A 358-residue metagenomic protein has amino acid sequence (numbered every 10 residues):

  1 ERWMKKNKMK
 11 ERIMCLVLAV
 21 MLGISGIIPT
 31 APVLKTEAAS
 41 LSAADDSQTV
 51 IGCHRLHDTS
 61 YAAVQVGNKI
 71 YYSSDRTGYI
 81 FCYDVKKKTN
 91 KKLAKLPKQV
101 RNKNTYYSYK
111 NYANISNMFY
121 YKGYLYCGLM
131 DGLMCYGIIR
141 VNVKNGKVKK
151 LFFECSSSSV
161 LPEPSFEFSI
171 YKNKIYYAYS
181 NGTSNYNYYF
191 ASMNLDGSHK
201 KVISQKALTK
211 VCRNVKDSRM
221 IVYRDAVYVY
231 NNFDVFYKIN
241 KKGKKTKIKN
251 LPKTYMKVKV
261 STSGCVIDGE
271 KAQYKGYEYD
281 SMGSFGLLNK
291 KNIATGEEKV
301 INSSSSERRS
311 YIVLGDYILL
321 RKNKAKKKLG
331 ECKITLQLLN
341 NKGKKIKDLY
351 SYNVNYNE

Functional and structural regions predicted by a protein language model:
E1-M4: Short, Lys/Arg-enriched N-terminal segments with co-localized hydrophobic residues within the first ~10-30 amino acids
M14-I27: Hydrophobic helical h-region of N-terminal Sec-dependent signal peptides in bacterial secretory/periplasmic proteins
I24-S42: Sec-dependent signal peptide cleavage junction
A39-H54, I80-R101, Y136-E154, Y188-Q205 (+3 more regions): Surface-exposed loop/turn elements that mediate protein-protein interactions on large endomembrane-trafficking
Q48-G78, S116: Beta-strand-rich domains and repeat architectures in extracellular enzymes and scaffolds, especially beta-propellers
H57-V64, S108-F119, S158-Y171, T209-R224 (+3 more regions): Repeated scaffold domains used in trafficking and secretory/extracellular systems, primarily beta-propellers
Y72-S73, Y126-G128, Y176-A178, V229-Y230 (+4 more regions): Residue position within the beta-strands of beta-propeller blades
R76-Y79, M130-C135, N181-N185, D234 (+2 more regions): Short glycine/acidic-enriched loop and turn motifs that connect beta-strands
